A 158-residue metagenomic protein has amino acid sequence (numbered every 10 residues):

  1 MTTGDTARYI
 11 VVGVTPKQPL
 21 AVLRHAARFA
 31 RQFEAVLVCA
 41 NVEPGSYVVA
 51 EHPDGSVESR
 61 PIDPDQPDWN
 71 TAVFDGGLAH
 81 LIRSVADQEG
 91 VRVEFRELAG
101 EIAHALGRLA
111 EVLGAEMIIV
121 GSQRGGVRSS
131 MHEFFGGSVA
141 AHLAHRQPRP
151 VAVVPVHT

Functional and structural regions predicted by a protein language model:
M1-T6, Q18, S84-I118, T158: Structural beta-alpha unit
T2-P64: Small/aliphatic-rich secondary-structure junction motif
A27, R83, A141-H142: Active-site phosphate/pyrophosphate- and oxyanion-stabilizing loops and adjacent acidic/basic residues in soluble
V38-A40, E94-L98, A152-V154: General small-molecule cofactor/ligand-binding pocket signal
D54-E58, V112-G114, G136-G137: Short, hinge-like loop/turn segments at secondary-structure boundaries
S59-G76, R128: A short acidic, glycine-rich active-site loop that binds or catalyzes chemistry on phosphate/adenosine moieties
M117-H145: Glycine-rich, Arg-bearing micro-motifs that act as flexible, cationic patches
A141-T158: Short, flexible loop segments at boundaries between secondary-structure elements
